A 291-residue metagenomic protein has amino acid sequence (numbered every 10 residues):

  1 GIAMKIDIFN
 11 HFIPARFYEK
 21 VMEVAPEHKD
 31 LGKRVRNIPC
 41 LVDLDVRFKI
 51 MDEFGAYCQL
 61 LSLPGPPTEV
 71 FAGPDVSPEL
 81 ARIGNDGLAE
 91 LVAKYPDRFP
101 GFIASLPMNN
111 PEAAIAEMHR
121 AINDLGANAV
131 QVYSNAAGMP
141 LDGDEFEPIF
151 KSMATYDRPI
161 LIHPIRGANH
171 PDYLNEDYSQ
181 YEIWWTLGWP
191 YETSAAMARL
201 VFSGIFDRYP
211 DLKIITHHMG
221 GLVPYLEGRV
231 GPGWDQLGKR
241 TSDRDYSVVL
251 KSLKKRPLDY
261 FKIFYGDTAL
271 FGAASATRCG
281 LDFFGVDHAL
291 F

Functional and structural regions predicted by a protein language model:
G1-F291: Helix-coil boundary/capping segments in enzymes
